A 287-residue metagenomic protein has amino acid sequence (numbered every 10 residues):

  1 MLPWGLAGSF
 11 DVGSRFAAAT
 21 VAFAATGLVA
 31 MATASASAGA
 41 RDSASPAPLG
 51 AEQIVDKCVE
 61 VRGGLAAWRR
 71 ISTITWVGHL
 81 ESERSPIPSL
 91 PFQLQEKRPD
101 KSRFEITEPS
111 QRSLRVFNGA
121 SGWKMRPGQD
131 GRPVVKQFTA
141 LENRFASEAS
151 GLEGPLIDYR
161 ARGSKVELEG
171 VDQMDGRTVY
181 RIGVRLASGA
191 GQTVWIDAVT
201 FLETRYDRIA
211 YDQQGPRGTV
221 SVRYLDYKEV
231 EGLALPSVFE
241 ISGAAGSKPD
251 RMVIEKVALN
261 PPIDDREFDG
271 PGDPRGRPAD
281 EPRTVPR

Functional and structural regions predicted by a protein language model:
M1-R15: N-terminal secretory signal peptides that target proteins for export/translocation
A18-A32: Bacterial N-terminal signal peptides
A30-D42: Signal peptide processing junction and immediate N-terminal pro/mature segment of secreted/exported proteins
S45-P46, E52-D130, G163-L168: N-terminal mature ectodomain segment of secretory-pathway/periplasmic proteins
Q111, V171-P271: Gly/Pro-enriched, hydrophobic low-complexity segments that function as extracytoplasmic propeptides/linkers
W123-E153: Acidic/charged, solvent-exposed loop-and-adjacent secondary-structure segments enriched in E/D, K/R, S/T, and G/P
P155-L168, P216-V222: A short, amphipathic edge element
D265-P286: Short, low-complexity, Pro/Ser/Thr/Gly-rich segments in the mature regions of secreted, periplasmic
